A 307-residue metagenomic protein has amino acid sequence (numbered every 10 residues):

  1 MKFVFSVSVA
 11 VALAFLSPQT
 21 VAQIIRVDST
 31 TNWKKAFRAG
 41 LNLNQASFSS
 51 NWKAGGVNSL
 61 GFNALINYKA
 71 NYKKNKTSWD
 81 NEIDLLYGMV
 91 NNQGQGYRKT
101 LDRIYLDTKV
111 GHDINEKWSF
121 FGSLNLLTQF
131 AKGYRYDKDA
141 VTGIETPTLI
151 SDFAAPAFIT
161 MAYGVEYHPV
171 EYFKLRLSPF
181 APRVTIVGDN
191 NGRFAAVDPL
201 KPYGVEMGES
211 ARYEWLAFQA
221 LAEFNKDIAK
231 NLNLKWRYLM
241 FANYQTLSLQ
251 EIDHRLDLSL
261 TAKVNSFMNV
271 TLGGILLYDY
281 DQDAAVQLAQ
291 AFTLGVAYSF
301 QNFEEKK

Functional and structural regions predicted by a protein language model:
F37, L41, A64-Y72, L106-H112 (+7 more regions): Residues on the lipid-exposed face of transmembrane beta-strands in outer-membrane beta-barrel proteins
L41-S47, K74-K76, L85-N91, L126-K132 (+4 more regions): Transmembrane beta-strands of outer-membrane beta-barrel pores
F48-A54, Q93-Y97, G133-A140, V187-F194 (+2 more regions): Outer-membrane beta-barrel translocator domains and adjoining extracellular loop/strand segments of Gram-negative
N51-G56, N91-G96, I144-S151, V205-S210 (+2 more regions): Extracellular loop and loop/strand-boundary signature of outer-membrane beta-barrel proteins
G56-A64, T100-I104, A155-I159, R212-F218 (+2 more regions): Residues that define the transmembrane beta-barrel architecture of outer-membrane proteins
T77-W79, K117-F120, Y172-L175, N231-L234 (+2 more regions): Repeated loop/turn-to-beta-strand initiation elements of outer-membrane beta-barrel proteins
K99-A217: Outer-membrane pore/translocation modules
L288-K307: Outer-membrane beta-barrel "beta-signal"
